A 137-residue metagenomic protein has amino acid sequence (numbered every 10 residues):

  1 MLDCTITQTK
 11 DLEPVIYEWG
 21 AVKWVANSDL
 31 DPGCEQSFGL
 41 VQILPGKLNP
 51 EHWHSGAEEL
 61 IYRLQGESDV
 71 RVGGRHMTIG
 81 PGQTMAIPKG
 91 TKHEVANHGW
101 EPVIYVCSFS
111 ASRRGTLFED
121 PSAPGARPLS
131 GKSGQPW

Functional and structural regions predicted by a protein language model:
M1-Q36, P50, T116-W137: A short, N-terminal "cap"/entry segment at the start of jelly-roll beta-barrel domains of the cupin/DSBH fold
L30-C34, L44-K47, E67, A111-G115: Short, charged/polar surface micro-motifs in flexible loops or helix N-caps
F38-V41, A86, E101-L117: A short hydrophobic beta-strand segment most commonly corresponding to one strand of the jelly-roll/cupin
L40-L44, W53-V70, S108: Short, conserved beta-strand element in jelly-roll/cupin
P50-H52, V70-R71, I87, H93-G99: Short beta-strand His + acidic residue motifs that chelate non-heme Fe in jelly-roll/DSBH and cupin folds
G56, W100-E101: Short strand-connecting beta-turns/loops that link adjacent beta-strands
E67-D69, H76, K92, P102: Structural motif
G74-K89: Short acidic-glycine-tyrosine-enriched beta hairpin
